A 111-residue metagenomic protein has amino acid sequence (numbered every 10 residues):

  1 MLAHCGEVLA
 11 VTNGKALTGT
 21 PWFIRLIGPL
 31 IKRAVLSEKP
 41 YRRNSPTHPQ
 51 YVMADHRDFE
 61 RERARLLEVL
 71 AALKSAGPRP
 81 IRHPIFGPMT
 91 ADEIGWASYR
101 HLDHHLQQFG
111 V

Functional and structural regions predicted by a protein language model:
M1-L36, R82-V111: Short, contiguous alpha-helical
N13-R65, A72-L73: Short, helix-capping/interhelical loops that line the mouth of catalytic, cofactor-, or ligand-binding pockets
E60-F86, T90-S98: C-terminal terminal-subdomain/extension
